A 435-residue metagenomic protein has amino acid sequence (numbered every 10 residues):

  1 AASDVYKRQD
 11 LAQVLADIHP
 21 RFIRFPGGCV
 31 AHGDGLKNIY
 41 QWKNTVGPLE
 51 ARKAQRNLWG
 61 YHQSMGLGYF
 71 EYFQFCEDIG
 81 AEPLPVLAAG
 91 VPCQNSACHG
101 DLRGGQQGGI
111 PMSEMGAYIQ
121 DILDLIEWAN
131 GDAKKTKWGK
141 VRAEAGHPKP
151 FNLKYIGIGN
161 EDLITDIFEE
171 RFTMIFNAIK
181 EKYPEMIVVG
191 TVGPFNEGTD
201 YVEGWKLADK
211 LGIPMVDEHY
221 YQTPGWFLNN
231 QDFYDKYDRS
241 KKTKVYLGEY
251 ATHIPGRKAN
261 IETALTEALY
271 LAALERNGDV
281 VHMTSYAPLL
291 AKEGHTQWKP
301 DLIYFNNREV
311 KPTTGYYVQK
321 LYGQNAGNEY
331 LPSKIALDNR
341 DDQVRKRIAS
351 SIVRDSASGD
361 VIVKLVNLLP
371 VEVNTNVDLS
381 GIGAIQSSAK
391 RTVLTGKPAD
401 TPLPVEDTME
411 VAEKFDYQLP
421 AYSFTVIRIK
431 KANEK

Functional and structural regions predicted by a protein language model:
A1-Y6: Short, small-residue-biased leader/transition segments that mark boundaries at the very start of proteins
K7-P20, M65, Y69-I79, I110-P150 (+4 more regions): An active-site-proximal structural segment forming one wall of the substrate-binding cleft that immediately precedes
H19, C76, L125, I156 (+5 more regions): Conserved, mostly hydrophobic/aromatic
A31-L67, S96-Q120, K137-I158: Aromatic- and acidic-residue-enriched carbohydrate-binding clefts of CAZyme catalytic domains
N177-K180, P184-I187, W205-A208, P214-N325 (+2 more regions): Catalytic-core region of carbohydrate-active enzymes that cleave or remodel glycosidic bonds
R345-I385, T425: Carbohydrate-binding surface patches
S380-T401: Solvent-exposed beta-hairpin/edge-strand motifs
D407-K435: C-terminal beta-strand-rich structural cap/linker in extracellular carbohydrate-active enzymes
